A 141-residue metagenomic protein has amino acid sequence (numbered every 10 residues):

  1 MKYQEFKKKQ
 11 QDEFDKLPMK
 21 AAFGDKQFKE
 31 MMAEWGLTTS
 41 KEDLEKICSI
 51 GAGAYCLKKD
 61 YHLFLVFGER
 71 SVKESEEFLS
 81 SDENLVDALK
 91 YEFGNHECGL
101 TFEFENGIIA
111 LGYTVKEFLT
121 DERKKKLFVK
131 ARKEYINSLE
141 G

Functional and structural regions predicted by a protein language model:
M1-G141: Soluble, non-transmembrane alpha-helical interaction regions
